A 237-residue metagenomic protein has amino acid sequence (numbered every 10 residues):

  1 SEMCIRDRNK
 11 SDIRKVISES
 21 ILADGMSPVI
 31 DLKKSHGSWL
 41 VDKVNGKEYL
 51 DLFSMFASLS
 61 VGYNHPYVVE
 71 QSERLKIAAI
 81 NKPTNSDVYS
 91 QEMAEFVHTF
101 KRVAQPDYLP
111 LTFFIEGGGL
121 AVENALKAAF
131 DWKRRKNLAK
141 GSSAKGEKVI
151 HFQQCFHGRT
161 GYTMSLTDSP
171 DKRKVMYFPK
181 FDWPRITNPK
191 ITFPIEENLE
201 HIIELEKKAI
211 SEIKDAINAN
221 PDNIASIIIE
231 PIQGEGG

Functional and structural regions predicted by a protein language model:
S1-I5: Short, small-residue-biased leader/transition segments that mark boundaries at the very start of proteins
N9-R14, R74-A78: Flavin-binding catalytic cores
S11, I30-K34, G62, P66 (+5 more regions): Electropositive phosphate-/nucleotide-binding environments in soluble metabolic enzymes
R14-K34: Short, basic/aromatic recognition patches
E19-S20, E48-K140, G158: Glycine-rich loop-to-alpha-helix module at the N-terminal edge of alpha/beta enzyme cores
I30-F53: Active-site and channel-lining beta-strand-loop segments that bind or position nucleotide-derived/phosphorylated
H98-S226: PLP-dependent aspartate aminotransferase-fold enzymes
I228-G237: Conserved PLP phosphate-binding loop immediately N-terminal to the Schiff-base lysine helix in PLP-dependent enzymes
